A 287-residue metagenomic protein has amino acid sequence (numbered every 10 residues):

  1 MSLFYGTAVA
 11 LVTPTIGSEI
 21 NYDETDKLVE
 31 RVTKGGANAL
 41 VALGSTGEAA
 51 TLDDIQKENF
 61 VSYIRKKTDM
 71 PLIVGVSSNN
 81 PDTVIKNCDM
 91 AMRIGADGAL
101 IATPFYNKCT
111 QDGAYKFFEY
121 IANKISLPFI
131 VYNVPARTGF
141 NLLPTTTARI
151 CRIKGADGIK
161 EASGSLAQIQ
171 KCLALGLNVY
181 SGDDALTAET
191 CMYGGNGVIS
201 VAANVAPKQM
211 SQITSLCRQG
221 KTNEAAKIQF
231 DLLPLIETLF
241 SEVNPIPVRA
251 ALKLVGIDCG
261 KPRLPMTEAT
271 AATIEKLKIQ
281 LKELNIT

Functional and structural regions predicted by a protein language model:
S2-G139, T147-R149: Active-site beta->alpha loop and helix N-cap motifs at the rims of alpha/beta catalytic domains
S2-P14, R31, G35, T46 (+3 more regions): C-terminal alpha-helical cap/extension of soluble enzyme domains
I16-E19, E24, Q56, C109-T110 (+5 more regions): Solvent-exposed, flexible loop/coil residues
T25, K57, V61, V84 (+7 more regions): A general structural signal for well-ordered alpha-helical segments in protein cores
L52-I55, I85-K86, Q111-A114, L142-P144 (+4 more regions): Short secondary-structure transition/capping segments
K66-M70, I94-G95, I125-L127, R152-G155 (+4 more regions): Short helix-capping segments at alpha-helix termini
N123, R137-F240: Catalytic alpha/beta core domains of metabolic enzymes, predominantly
N133-V134, G155, R263-L264: Glycine-rich phosphate-binding "P-loop"
